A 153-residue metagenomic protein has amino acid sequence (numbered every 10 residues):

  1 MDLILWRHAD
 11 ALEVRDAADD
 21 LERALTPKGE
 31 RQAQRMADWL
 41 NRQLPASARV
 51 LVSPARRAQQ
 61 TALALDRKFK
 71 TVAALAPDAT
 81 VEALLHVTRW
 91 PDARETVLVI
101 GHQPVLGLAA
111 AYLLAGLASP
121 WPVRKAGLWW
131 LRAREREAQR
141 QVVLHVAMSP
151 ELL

Functional and structural regions predicted by a protein language model:
D2-E82, S119-A126: Active-site-proximal alpha-helix that buttresses catalytic centers in soluble enzyme cores
L3-I4, A48, A93-G101: Generic beta-sheet signal
L5-A11, V99-L106: Histidine-centered catalytic micro-motifs
W39, T61-K68, V87, A109-Y112 (+2 more regions): Alpha-helical structural signal in soluble globular domains
P54, Q103, A111: Short secondary-structure boundary segments
T80-V97, V105: Internal catalytic or translocation cores that form aromatic/hydrophobic pockets or channels for amphipathic metabolites
L117-V143, P150-L152: Domain-level recognition of soluble alpha/beta enzyme cores, biased toward histidine phosphatases/phosphomutases
